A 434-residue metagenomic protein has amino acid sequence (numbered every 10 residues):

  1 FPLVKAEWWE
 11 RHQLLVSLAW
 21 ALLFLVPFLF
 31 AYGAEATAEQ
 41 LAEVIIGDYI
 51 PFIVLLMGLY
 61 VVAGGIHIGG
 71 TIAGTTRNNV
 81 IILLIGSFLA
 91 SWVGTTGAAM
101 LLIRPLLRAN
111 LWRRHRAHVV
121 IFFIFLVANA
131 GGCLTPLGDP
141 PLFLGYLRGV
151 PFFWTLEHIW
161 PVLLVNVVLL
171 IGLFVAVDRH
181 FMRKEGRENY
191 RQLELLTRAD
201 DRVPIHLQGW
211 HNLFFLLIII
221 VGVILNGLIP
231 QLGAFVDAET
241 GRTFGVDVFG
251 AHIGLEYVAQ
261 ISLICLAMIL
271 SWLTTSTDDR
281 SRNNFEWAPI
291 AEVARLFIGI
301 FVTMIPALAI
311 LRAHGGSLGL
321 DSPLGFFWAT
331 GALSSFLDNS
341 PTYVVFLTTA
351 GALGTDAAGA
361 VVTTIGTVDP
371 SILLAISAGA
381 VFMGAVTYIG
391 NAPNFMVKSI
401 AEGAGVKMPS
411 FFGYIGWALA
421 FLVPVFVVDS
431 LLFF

Functional and structural regions predicted by a protein language model:
F1, W20-F30, L56-G64, G86 (+8 more regions): Hydrophobic core segments of alpha-helical transmembrane domains in multi-pass membrane transport and ion-translocation
L3-E7, L25-D48, Y60-G74, F88-L101 (+3 more regions): Transmembrane alpha-helix boundary signature
W8-L15, T37-I50, F152-V162, V203-L207 (+4 more regions): Interfacial loop-to-helix junctions that mark the boundaries of transmembrane helices in multi-pass membrane
V26-L29, A90, L101-H115, V119-I121 (+5 more regions): Membrane-interfacial helix-loop connectors
E43-L56, W154-L173, V246-C265, W328-S335 (+1 more regions): Alpha-helical transmembrane segments
L134, F153-D201, F382-F434: Juxtamembrane and boundary regions of transmembrane helices in multi-pass small-molecule transporters and channels
L170-A238: Long, contiguous bundles of hydrophobic transmembrane helices that form the permeation core of multi-pass
L216-L353: Transmembrane helical segments that form the transport core of multi-pass membrane transport proteins
